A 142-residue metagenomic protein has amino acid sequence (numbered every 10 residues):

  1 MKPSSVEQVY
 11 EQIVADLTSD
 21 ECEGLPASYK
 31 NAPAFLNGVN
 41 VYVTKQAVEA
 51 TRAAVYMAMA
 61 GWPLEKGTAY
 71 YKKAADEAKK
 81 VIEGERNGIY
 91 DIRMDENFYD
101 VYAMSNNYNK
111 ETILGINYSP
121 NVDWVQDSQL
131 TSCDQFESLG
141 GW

Functional and structural regions predicted by a protein language model:
M1, V6, G38-V48: Aromatic-lined, polymer-binding surfaces characteristic of secreted/periplasmic polysaccharide-degrading enzymes
Y10, T18, C22, Y42-W142: An aromatic- and glycine-enriched ligand-binding surface/loop that stacks and positions planar moieties
E23-V41: Flexible helix-coil transition and linker loops at the boundaries of alpha-helical arrays
